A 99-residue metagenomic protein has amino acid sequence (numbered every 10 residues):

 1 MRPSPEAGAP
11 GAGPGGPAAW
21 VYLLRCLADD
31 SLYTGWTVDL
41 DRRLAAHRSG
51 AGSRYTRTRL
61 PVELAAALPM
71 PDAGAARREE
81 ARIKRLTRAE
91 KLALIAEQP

Functional and structural regions predicted by a protein language model:
M1-K84, R88-P99: GIY-YIG nuclease catalytic motif and its immediate N-terminal context
